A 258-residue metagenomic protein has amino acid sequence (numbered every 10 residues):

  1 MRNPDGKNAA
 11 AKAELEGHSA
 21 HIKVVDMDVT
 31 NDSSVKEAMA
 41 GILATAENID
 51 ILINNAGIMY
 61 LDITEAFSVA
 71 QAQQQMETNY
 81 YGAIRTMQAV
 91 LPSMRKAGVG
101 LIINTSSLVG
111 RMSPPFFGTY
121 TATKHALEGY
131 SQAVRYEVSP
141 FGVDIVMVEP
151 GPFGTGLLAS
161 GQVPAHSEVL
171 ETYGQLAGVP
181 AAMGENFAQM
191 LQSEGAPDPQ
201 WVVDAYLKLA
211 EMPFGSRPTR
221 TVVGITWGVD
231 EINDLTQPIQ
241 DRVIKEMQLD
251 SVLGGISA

Functional and structural regions predicted by a protein language model:
M1-A46, N186-Q189: Short-chain dehydrogenase/reductase
N55-Y60: Conserved NAD(P)H cofactor-binding loop of Rossmann-fold oxidoreductase domains
I63-T64, Q71-Q73: Substrate-binding pocket helix/loop in short-chain dehydrogenase/reductase
F67, S113-T121, A133: Active-site loop-to-helix junction immediately N-terminal to the catalytic Tyr of the SDR YXXXK motif in Rossmann-fold
M87, T123: Active-site helix of classical SDR
S107: Residue(s) in the substrate-gating loop at a strand-loop-helix junction that position the organic substrate next
P140-R217: SDR active-site lid
